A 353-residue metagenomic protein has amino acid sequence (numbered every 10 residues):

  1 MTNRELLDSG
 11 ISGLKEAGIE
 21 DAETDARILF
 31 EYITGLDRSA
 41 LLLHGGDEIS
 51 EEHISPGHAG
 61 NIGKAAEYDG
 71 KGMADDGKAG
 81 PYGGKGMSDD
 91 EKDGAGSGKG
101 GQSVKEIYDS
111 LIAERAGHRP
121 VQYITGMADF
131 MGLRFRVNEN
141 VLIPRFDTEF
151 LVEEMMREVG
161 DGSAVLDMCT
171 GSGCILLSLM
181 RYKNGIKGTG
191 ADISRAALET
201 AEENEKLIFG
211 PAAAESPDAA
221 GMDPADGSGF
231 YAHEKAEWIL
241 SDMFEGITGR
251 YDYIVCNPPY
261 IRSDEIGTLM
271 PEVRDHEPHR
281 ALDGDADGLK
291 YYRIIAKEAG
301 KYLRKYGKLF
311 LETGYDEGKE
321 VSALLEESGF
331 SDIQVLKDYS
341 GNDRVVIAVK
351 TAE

Functional and structural regions predicted by a protein language model:
M1-I49: Non-catalytic accessory regions of SAM-dependent methyltransferases
L29, H118, T148, I175 (+5 more regions): Residue-level signal for inorganic ion chemistry
E31-G63, G96-R157: Conserved AdoMet
D47-S103, K206-K235: Intrinsically disordered, low-complexity terminal tails and inter-domain linkers enriched for S/T/G/P/D/E
F146-D223, G227-G267: Conserved SAM/SAH cofactor-binding pocket of Class I
G160, E277, L303-K305: Helix-to-beta-strand junctions that scaffold the AdoMet/dcAdoMet cofactor pocket in Class I SAM-dependent enzymes
Y260-K290: Mobile active-site "lid"/loop adjacent to the S-adenosyl-L-methionine
A286-V349: Conserved Class I SAM-dependent methyltransferase catalytic core
